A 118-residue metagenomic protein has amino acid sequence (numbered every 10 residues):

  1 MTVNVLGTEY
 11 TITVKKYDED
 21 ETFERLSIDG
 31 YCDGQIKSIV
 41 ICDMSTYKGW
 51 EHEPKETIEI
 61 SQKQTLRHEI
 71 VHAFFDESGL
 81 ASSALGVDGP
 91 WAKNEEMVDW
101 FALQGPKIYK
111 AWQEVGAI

Functional and structural regions predicted by a protein language model:
M1, E114-I118: Short intrinsically disordered terminal tails
M1-N4, K15-H52: Catalytic zinc-binding patch centered on the HExxH motif and its immediate surroundings that defines zinc-dependent
T8, K48-H52, T57, I118: Short juxta-domain linker segments that transition from a proline/glycine-rich, charged coil into a short amphipathic
T11-T13, K63: Non-catalytic architectural context of zinc metalloproteases
T46-Y47, E56-Q64, D76-E114: Post-HEXXH active-site segment of zinc metalloproteases
R67-F75: Short active-site segment of divalent metal-dependent hydrolases/proteases that encodes the spacing between
